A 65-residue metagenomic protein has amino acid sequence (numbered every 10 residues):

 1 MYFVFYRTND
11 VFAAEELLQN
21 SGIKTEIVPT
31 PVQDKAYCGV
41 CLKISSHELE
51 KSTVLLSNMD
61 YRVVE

Functional and structural regions predicted by a protein language model:
M1, T8, K24-T25, D60-Y61: Low-complexity, intrinsically disordered short peptide segments enriched in small/polar/basic residues
M1-V4, V40: Short glycine-/aliphatic-rich beta-strand segments at the starts of folded cytosolic domains
F5, K24-Q33: A short glycine-rich beta-strand->turn/loop micro-motif centered on a GG-aromatic cluster
Y6-G22: Short amphipathic alpha-helix segments
T30-Q33, Y37-E65: C-terminal structural segments of small proteins and small subunits
